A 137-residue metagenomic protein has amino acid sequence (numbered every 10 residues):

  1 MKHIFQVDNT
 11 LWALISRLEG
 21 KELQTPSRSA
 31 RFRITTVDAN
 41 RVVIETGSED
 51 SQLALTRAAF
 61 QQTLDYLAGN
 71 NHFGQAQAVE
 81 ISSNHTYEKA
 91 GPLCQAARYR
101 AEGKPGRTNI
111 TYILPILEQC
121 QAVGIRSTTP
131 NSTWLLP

Functional and structural regions predicted by a protein language model:
M1-K2, G124: Alpha-helical interaction segments
K2-Q77: Long, low-complexity, charged/polar intrinsically disordered regions in eukaryotic proteins
N71, K89, Q121-A122: Short alpha-helix boundary/capping elements
S82-T108: Short helix-coil junctions and helix-kink-helix linkers
T111-P115: Short, hydrophobic-biased segments on the C-terminal half of alpha helices that form "recognition helices"
E118-N131: A short, conserved structural fragment
S132-P137: C-terminal engagement modules used by replication, chromatin/transcription, nuclear envelope/ESCRT, and ubiquitin
